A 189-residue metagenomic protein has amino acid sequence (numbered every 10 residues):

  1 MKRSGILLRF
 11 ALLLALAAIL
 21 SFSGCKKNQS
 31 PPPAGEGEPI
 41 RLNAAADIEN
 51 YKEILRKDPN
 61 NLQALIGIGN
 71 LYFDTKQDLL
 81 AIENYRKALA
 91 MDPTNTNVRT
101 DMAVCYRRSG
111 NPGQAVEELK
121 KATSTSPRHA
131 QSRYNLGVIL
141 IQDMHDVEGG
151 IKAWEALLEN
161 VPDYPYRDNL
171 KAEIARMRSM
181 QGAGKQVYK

Functional and structural regions predicted by a protein language model:
S21-G24: C-terminal motif of bacterial Sec signal peptides marking the signal peptidase cleavage site
K26-G37, L42, E49, H145-K189: Terminal, low-structured helical/coil segments at or just beyond the last alpha-helical repeat
P31-L80: Alpha-helical segment of the N-proximal tetratricopeptide repeat
R41-K52, T75-K87, N97, R108-K121 (+2 more regions): Structural signature of tandem alpha-helical TPR/SEL1-like repeats, specifically the intra-repeat loop/turn
K57, M91, T125-S126, E159-D163: Structural marker of alpha-solenoid helical repeat scaffolds
L62-Q63, T96-N97, A130-Q131, P165-Y166: Helix-start (N-cap) detector for alpha-helical repeat units in TPR-like alpha-solenoids, especially tetratricopeptide
G67, D101, N135, N169-E173: Canonical tetratricopeptide repeat
N70, V104, V138-I139, R176: Residue-level recognition of tetratricopeptide repeat
